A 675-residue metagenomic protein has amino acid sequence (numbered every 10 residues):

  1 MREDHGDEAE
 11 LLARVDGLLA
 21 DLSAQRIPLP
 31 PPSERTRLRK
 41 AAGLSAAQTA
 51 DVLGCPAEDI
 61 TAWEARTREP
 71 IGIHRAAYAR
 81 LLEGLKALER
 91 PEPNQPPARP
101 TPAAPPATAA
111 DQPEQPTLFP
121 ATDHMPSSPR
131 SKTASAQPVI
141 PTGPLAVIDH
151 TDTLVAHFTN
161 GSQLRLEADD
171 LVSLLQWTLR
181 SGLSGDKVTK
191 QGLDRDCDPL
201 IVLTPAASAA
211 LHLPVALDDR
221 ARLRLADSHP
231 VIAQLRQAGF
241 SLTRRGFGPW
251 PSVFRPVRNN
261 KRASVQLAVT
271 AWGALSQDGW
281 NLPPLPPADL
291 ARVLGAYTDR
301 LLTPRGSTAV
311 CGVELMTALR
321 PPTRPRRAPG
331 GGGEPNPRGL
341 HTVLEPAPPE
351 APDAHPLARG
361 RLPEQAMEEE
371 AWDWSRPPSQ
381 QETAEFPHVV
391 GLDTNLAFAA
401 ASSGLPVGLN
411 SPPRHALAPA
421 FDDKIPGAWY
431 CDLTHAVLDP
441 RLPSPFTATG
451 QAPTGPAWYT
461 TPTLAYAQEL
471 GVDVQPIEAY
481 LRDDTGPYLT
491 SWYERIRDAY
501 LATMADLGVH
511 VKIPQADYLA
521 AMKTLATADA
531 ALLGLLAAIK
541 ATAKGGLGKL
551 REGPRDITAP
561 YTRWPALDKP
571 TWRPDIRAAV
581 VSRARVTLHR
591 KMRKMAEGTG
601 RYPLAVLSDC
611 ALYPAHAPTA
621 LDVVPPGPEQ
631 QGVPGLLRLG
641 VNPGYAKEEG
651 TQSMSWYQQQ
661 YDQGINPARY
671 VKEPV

Functional and structural regions predicted by a protein language model:
D4-A41, A79, L88-E89, P102: A short, Lys/Arg-rich alpha-helix, primarily the initiator
I27-P31, P70, V580: Residue-level marker of regulatory loop/turn positions in helix-turn-helix DNA-binding domains and in histidine
T36, K40, D51, R236 (+1 more regions): Short polybasic/polar patches that bind polyanions
K40, G54, A65-T67, E83: Residue-level detection of the helix-turn-helix DNA-binding "recognition helix"
G43-A62: Short alpha-helical DNA-recognition segment
I71-P91: DNA major-groove recognition helix of helix-turn-helix/homeodomain DNA-binding modules
A87-P126: Helix-turn-helix/homeodomain-like alpha-helical modules used for DNA recognition and transcription-factor dimerization
E114-V675: Conserved acidic
